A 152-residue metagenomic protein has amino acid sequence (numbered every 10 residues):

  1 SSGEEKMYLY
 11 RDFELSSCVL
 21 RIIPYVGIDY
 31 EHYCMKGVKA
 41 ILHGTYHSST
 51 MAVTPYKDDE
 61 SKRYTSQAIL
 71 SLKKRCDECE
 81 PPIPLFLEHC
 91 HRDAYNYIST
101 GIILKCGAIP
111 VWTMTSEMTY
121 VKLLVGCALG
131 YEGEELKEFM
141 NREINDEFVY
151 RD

Functional and structural regions predicted by a protein language model:
S1-P55, K62, F148-D152: Accessory alpha-helical/coil subdomains and C-terminal extensions that flank or cap enzyme catalytic cores
S48-D152: C-terminal non-catalytic interaction/assembly regions of soluble proteins
